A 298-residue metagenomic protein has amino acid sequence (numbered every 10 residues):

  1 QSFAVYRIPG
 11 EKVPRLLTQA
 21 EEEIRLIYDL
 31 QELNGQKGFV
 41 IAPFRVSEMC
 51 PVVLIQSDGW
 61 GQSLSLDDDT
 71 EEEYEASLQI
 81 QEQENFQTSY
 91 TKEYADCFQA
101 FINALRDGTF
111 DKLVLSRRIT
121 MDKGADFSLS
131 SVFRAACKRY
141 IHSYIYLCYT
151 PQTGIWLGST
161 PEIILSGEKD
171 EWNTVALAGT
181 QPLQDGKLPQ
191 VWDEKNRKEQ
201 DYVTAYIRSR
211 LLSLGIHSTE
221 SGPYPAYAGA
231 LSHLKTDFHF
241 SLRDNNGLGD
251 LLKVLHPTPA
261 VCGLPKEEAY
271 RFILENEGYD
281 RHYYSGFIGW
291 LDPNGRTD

Functional and structural regions predicted by a protein language model:
Q1-L30: Intrinsically disordered, low-complexity, charge-biased terminal/linker regions in eukaryotic proteins
S2-V13, D122-Y202, G295-D298: An anion-binding catalytic pocket shared by soluble metabolic enzymes
A20-D122, F127, L188, E194 (+1 more regions): Non-catalytic accessory segments adjacent to catalytic cores
V40, G108, L165, A205 (+2 more regions): A residue-level signal for conserved active-site and pocket-lining positions in enzyme catalytic cores
Q62-K92, F98, D122, V175-L274: Contiguous alpha-helical scaffold segments within structured protein domains that host functional hotspots
L113-I119, Y149-T150, G222-P225: Short, surface-exposed recognition loops or helix-turn segments adjacent to catalytic cores
T150-G154, P223-L231, F287-L291: A glycine-rich phosphate-binding loop feature that marks nucleotide/adenosyl-phosphate handling sites
P265-E267, F272-D298: Glycine-rich, small/acidic residue-mixed loop/short-helix segments
